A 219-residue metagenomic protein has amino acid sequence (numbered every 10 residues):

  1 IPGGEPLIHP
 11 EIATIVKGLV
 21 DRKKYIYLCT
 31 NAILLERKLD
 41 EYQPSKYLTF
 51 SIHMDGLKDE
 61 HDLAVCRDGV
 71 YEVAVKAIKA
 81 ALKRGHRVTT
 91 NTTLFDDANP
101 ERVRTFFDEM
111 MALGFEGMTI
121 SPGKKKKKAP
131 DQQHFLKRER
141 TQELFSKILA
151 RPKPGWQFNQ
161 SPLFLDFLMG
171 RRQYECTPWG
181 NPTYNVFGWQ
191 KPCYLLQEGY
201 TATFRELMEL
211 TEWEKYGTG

Functional and structural regions predicted by a protein language model:
I1-C29, I33-K46, K83: Conserved Radical SAM active-site core
I8-H9, L35, D96-N99, Y200: Alpha-helix N-cap/loop-to-helix initiation residues
P10, R37, K137, P178 (+1 more regions): Generic structural "secondary-structure junction" signal
R22-Y25, S45-N181, V186-F187, K191 (+1 more regions): Radical SAM enzyme [4Fe-4S]-AdoMet core and its adjacent flexible, acidic and glycine-rich loops/tails across
I33, L113, E214-T218: Short, intrinsically disordered/low-complexity patches at protein termini and at juxtamembrane boundaries
Q43, N99-R102, T203-E209: Alpha-helix capping and helix-coil boundary motifs
Q173, F187-G219: Flexible mid-to-C-terminal extensions adjoining Fe-S/redox cofactors in radical SAM and related proteins
